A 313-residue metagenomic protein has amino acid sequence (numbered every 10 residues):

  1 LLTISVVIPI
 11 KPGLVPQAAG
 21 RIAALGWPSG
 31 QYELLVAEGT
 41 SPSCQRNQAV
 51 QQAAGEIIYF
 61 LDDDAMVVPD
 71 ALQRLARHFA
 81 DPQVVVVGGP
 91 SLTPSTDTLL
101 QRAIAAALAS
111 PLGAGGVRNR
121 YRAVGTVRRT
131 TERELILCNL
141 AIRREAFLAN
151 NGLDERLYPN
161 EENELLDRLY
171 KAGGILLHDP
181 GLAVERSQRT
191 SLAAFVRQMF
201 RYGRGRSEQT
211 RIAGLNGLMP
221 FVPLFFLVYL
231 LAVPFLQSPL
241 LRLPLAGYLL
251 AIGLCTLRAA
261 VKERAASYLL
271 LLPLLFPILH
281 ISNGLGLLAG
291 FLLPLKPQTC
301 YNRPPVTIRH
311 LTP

Functional and structural regions predicted by a protein language model:
L2-V7, E33, E164: Cell-envelope/extracellular polymer assembly enzymes that use nucleotide-activated donors
P12-G26: Short, well-formed alpha-helical segments that are part of the catalytic scaffolds of diverse glycosyltransferases
G39-A53, Q73-R74: Glycine-rich, basic loop-to-helix element that forms the pyrophosphate-binding segment of sugar-nucleotide handling
I58: Short aromatic/hydrophobic "clamp" motif used to bind/position activated sugar donors
D70-S110: Conserved donor NDP-sugar-binding/catalytic core segment of glycosyltransferases
S110-A141, E145, Y158, E164 (+2 more regions): A recurrent flexible, glycine/aromatic-enriched loop bordering the glycosyltransferase active site that acts as
D154-G214: Catalytic donor/gating beta->alpha subdomain of glycosyltransferases that bind UDP-sugars
F225-K296: Membrane-embedded multi-pass helical conduit in multi-pass membrane proteins, especially envelope-biosynthetic
